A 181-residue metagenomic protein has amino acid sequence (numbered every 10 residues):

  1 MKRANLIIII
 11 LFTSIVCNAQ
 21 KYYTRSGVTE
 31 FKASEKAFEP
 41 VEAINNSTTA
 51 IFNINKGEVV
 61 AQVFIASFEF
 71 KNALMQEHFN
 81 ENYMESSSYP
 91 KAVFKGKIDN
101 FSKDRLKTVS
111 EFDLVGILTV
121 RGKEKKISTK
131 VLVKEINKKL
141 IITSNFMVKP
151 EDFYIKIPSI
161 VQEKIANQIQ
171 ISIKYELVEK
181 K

Functional and structural regions predicted by a protein language model:
M1-Y23: Bacterial Sec-dependent N-terminal signal peptides
A19-K181: Low-complexity, acidic/polar, glycine-enriched regions of mature
